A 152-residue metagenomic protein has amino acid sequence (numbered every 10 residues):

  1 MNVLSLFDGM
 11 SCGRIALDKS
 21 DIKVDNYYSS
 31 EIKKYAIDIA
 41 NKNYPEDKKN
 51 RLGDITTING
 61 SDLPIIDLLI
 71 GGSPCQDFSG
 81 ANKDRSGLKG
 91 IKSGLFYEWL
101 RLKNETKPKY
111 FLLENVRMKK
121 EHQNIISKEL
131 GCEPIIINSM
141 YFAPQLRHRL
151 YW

Functional and structural regions predicted by a protein language model:
M1, V24-N26, I65-I66, P108: A general structural motif
V3-T57: SAM cofactor-binding core of SAM-dependent methyltransferases, primarily the Rossmann-like beta-alpha-beta module
T57-L68, S73-W152: Class I S-adenosyl-L-methionine
